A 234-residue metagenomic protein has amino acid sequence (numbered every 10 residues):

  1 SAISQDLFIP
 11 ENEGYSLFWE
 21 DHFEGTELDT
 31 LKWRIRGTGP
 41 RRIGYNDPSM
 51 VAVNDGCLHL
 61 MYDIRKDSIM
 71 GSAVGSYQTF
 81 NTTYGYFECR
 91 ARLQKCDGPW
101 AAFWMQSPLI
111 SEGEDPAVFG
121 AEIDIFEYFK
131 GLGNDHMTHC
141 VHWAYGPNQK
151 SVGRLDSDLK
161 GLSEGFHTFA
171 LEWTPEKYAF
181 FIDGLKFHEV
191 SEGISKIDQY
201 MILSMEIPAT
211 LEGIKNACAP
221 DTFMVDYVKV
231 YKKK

Functional and structural regions predicted by a protein language model:
I3-K234: GH16 jelly-roll
